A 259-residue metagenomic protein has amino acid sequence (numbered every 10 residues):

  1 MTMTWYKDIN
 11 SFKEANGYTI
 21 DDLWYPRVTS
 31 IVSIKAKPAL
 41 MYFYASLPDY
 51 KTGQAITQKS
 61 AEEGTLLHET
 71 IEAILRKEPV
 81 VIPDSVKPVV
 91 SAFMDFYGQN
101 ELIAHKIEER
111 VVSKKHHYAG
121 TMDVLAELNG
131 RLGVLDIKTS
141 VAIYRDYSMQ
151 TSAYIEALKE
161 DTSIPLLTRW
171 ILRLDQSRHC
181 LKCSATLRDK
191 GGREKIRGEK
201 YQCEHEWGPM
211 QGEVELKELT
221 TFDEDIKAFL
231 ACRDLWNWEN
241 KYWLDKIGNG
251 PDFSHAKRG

Functional and structural regions predicted by a protein language model:
M1-A119: Metal-dependent nuclease catalytic cores that hydrolyze phosphodiester bonds in DNA/RNA, characterized by
Y6, Y25, I171, G208 (+2 more regions): Short linear interaction motif-like sites in intrinsically disordered regions of transcription factors
F43-Y44, L67, F93, D223-C232 (+1 more regions): Short, Φ-rich (hydrophobic/aromatic) sequence segments
P83-S85, E109-D234: Nucleic-acid nuclease catalytic cores
Y97-I103, C180-R188, R258-G259: Short, charged low-complexity intrinsically disordered segments located at boundaries of structured domains
A228-G259: Charged phosphate-binding loop/patch that engages nucleotide di/tri-phosphates or the phosphate backbone of nucleic
